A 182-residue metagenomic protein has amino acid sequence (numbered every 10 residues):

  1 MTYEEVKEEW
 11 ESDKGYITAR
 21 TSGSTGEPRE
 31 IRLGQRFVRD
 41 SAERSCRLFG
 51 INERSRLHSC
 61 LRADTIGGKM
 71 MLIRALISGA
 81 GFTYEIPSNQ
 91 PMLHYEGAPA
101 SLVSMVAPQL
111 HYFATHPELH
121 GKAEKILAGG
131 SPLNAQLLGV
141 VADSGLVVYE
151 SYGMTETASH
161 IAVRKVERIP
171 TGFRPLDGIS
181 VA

Functional and structural regions predicted by a protein language model:
Y3-R20, E53-R56: Conserved pre-ATP/AMP-binding loop-to-beta segment of ANL
Y16-E43: Conserved AMP-binding A3 loop
T21-S24, L57, L72, V103 (+3 more regions): Conserved S/T- and glycine-rich ATP-binding loop of Class I adenylate-forming
L33-D40, R56-Y112: AMP-binding/adenylate-forming
R47-N52, P117-L119: Glycine-rich helix-loop-beta junction characteristic of Rossmann-like nucleotide cofactor-binding loops
A100-V103, K165-P170: Short, hinge-like loop/turn segments at secondary-structure boundaries
A114-R168: Gly/Ser/Thr-rich phosphate-binding loop
G178-A182: Conserved beta-loop-beta connector loops within the AMP-binding
